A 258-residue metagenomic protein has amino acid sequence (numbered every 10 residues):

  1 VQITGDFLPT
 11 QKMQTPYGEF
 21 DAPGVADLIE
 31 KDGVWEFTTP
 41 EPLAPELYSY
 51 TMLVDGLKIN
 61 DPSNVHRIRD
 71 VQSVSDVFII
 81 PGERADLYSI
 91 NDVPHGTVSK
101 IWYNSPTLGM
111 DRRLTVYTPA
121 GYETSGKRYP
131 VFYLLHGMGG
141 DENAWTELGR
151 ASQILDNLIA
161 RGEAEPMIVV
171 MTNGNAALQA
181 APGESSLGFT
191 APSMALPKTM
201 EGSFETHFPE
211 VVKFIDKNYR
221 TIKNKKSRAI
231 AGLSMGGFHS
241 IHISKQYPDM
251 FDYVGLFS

Functional and structural regions predicted by a protein language model:
V1-P45, D55-P81: Aromatic-rich carbohydrate-binding modules that target alpha-glucans
I3, E46-V54, V116, Y129 (+2 more regions): Short beta-strand segments enriched for Tyr within beta-sheet-rich domains, predominantly fibronectin type III
P9-T10, L108, G137-D141, G174-L178 (+1 more regions): Solvent-exposed loop/turn segments at secondary-structure junctions within structured extracellular/periplasmic domains
Q14-T15, S49-L53, D61-V65, L114 (+4 more regions): Short, solvent-exposed loop/turn and secondary-structure capping segments
V25-K31, P40, D70-G126: N-terminal cap/lid segment of alpha/beta-hydrolase-fold proteins
G109-D111, G183-R220: Alpha/beta-hydrolase active-site loop
Y122-P182: Short substrate-entry loop that stabilizes the transition state in hydrolases
R150-Q153, E210, K217, I222-S258: Primarily recognizes the serine-hydrolase "nucleophile elbow" in alpha/beta-hydrolase and SGNH/GDSL folds
